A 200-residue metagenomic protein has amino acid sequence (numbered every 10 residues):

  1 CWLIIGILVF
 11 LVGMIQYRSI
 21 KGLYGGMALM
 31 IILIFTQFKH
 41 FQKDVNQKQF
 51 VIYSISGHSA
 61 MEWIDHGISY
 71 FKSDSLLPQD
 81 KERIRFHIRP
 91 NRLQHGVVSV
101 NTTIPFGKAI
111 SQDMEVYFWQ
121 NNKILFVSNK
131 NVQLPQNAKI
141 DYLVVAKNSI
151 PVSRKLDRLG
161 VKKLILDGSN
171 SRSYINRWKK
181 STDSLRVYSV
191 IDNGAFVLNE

Functional and structural regions predicted by a protein language model:
C1-Y53, A60: Transmembrane helix-bundle segments that form internal channels/tunnels in multi-pass membrane proteins, characterized
S54-S56, D65: A generic beta-sheet turn/junction motif
E62-E200: Extracytosolic and intramembrane catalytic regions of membrane-associated proteins in envelope/secretory systems
